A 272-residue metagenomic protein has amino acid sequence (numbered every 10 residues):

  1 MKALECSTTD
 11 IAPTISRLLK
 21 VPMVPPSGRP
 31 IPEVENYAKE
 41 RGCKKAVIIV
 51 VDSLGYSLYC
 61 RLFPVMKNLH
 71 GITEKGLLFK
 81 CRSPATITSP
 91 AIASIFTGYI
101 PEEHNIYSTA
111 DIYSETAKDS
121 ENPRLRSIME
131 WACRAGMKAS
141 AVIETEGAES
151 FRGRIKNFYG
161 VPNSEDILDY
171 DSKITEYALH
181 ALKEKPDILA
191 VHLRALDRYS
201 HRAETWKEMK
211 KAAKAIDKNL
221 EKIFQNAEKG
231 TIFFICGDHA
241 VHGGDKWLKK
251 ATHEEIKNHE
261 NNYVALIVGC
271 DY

Functional and structural regions predicted by a protein language model:
M1-Y272: Feature captures the catalytic ectodomains and active-site-proximal regions of enzymes that hydrolyze or transfer
